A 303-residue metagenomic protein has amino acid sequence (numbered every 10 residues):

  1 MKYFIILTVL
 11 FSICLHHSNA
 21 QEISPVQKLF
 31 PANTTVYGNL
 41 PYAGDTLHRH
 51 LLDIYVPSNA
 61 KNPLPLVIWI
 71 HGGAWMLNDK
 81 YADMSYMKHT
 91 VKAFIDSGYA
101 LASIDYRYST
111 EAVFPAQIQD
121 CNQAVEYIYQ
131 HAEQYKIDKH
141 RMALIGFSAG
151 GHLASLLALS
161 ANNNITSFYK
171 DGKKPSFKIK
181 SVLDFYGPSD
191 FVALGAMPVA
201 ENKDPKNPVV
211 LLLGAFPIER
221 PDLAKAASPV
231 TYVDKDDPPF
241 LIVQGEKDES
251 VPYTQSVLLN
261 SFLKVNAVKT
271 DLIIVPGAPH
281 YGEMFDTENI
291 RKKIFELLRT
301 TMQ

Functional and structural regions predicted by a protein language model:
M1-P25, M302-Q303: Bacterial Sec-dependent N-terminal signal peptides
Q21-Q303: Alpha/beta-hydrolase superfamily serine-hydrolase fold, recognizing
